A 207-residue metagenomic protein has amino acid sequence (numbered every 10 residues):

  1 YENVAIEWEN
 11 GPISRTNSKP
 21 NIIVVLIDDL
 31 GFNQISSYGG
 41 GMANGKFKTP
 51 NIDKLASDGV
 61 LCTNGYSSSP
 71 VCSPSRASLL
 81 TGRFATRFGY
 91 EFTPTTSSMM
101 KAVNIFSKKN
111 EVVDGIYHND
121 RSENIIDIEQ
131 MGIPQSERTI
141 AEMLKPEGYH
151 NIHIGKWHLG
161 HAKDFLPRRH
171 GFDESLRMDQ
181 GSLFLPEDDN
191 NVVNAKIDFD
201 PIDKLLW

Functional and structural regions predicted by a protein language model:
Y1-W207: Formylglycine-dependent sulfatase
